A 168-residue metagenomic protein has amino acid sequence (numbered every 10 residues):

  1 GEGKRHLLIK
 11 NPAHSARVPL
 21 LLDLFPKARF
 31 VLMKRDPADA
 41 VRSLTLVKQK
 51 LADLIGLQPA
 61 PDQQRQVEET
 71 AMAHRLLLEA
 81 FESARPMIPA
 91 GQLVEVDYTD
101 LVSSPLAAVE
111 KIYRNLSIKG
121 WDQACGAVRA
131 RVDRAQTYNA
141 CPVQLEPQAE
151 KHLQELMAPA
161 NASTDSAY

Functional and structural regions predicted by a protein language model:
G1-M33, S43, I88: PAPS-dependent sulfotransferase catalytic domain
A13-A16, D36-D39, L46-V47, T99-S103: Short, solvent-exposed loop/turn segments at secondary-structure junctions
M33-K34, E95: Generic enzyme active-site microenvironment
T45-Y168: PAPS-dependent sulfotransferases, especially Golgi type II membrane carbohydrate sulfotransferases
